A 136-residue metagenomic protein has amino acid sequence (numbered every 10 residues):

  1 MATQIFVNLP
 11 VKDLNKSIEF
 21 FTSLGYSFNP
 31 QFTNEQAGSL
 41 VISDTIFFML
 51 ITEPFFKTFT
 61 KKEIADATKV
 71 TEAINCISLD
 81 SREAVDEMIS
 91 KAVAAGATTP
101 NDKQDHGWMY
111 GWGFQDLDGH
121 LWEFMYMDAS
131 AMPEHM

Functional and structural regions predicted by a protein language model:
M1-I18, I74-I77, D128-M136: N-terminal beta-strand motif that seeds the catalytic metal site of vicinal oxygen chelate
Q4-K12, L40-V41, E63-K91, Y110-Q115: Vicinal oxygen chelate
N8-M49, E53-K57: Core segments of cupin and vicinal oxygen chelate
S17, F21, V85, A92: Hydrophobic pocket/interface hotspot
L24, D66-T68, F124-A129: Membrane-topology and secretion signals of cell-surface/extracellular proteins
F32, I42-D44, L79, H106 (+1 more regions): Short loop/turn positions at the edges of beta-strands in beta-sheet-rich folds
F56-E63, M132-E134: A short, acidic/glycine-rich surface segment
I89-M136: Vicinal oxygen chelate
